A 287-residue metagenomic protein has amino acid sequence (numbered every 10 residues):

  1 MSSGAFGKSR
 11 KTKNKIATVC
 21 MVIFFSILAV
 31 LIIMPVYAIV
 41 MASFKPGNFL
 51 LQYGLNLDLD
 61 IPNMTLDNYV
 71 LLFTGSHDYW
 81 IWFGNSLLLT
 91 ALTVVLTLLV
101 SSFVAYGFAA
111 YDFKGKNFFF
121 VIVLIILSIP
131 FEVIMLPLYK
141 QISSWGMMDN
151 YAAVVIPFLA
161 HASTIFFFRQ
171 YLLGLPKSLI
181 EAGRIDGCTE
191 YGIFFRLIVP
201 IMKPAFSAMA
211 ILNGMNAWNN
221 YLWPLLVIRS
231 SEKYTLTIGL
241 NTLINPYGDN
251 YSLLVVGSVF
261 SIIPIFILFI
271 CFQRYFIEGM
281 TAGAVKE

Functional and structural regions predicted by a protein language model:
G4, S9-E287: A structural signal for multi-pass alpha-helical bundles of membrane permease subunits that mediate small-molecule
